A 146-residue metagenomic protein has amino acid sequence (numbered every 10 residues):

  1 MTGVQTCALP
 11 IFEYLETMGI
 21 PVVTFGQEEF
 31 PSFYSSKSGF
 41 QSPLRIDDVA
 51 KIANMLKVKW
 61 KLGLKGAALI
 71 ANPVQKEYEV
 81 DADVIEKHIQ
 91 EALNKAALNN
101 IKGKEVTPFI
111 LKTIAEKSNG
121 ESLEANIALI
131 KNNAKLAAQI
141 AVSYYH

Functional and structural regions predicted by a protein language model:
T2-L9: Short, small-residue-biased leader/transition segments that mark boundaries at the very start of proteins
Q5, E28-F33: Short gly/pro/ser/thr-enriched loop/turn and capping motifs at secondary-structure boundaries
Q5, G19-T24, P43, G66-L69 (+3 more regions): Structural motif
F12-T17, Y34, S38-Q41, V84-E91 (+1 more regions): Short, solvent-exposed amphipathic alpha-helical segments in soluble enzyme and RNA/protein-processing domains
E13-T17, K59-G63, S122: Solvent-exposed alpha-helices and their adjacent loops that cap or buttress functional pockets in soluble metabolic
I20, F25-F30, P73-Q75, K135: Short, ordered loop/turn segments at secondary-structure junctions
F33-K61: Anionic-ligand binding region
A67-N132: A C-terminal functional module that forms or caps the active site or interfaces directly with catalytic machinery
